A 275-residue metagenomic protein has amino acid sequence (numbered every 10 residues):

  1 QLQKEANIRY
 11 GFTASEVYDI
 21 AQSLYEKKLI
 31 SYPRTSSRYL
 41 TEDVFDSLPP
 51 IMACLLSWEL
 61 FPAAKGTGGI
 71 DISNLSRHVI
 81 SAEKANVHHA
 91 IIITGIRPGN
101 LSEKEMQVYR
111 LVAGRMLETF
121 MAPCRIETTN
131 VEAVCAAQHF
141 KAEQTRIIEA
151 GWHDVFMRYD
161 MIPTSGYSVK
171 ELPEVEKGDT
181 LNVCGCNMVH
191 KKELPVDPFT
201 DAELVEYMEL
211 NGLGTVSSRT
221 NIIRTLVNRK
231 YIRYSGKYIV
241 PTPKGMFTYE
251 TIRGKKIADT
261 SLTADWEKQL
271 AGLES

Functional and structural regions predicted by a protein language model:
Q1-S275: Core catalytic DNA strand-manipulation module of type IA topoisomerases
